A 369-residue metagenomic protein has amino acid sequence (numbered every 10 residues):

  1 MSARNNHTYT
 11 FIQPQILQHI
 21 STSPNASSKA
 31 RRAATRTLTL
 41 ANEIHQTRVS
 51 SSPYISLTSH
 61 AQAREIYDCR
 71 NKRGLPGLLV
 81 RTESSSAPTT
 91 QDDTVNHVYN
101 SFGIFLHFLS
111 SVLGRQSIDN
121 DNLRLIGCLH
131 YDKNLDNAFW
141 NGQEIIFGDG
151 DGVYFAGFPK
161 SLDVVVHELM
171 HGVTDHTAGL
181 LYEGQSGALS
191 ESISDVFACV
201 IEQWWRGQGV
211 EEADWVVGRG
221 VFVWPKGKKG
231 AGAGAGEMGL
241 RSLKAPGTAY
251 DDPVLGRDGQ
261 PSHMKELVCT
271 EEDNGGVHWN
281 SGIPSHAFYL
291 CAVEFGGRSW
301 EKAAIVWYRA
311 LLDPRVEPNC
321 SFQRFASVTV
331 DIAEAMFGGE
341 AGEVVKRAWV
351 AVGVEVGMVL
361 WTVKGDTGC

Functional and structural regions predicted by a protein language model:
M1-D163, G172-C369: Zymogen propeptides/activation segments of proteases
